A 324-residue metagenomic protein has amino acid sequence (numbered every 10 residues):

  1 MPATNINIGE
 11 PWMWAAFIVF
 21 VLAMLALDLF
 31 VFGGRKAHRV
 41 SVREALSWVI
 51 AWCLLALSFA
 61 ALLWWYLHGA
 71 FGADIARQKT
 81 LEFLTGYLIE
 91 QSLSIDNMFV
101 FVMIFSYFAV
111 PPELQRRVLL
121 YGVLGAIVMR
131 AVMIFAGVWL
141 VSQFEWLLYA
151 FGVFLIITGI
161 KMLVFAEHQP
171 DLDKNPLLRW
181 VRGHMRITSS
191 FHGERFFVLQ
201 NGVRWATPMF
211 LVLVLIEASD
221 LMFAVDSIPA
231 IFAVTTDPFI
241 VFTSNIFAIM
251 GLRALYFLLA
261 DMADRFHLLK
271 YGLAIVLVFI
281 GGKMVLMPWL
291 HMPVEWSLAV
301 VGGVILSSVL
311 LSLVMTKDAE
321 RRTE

Functional and structural regions predicted by a protein language model:
M1-E324: Multi-pass alpha-helical transmembrane bundle typical of ion/small-solute transporters and intramembrane aspartyl
